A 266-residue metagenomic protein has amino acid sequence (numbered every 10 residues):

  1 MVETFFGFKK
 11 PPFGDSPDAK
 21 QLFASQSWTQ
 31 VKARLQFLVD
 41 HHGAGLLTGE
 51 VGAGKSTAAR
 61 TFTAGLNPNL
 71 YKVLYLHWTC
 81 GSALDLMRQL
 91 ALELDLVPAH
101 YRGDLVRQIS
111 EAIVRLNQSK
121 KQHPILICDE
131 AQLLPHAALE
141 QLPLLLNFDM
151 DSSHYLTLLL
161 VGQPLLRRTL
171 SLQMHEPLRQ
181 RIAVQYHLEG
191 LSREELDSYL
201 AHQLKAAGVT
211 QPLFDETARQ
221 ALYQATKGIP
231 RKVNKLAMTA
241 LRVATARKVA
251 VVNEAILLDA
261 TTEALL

Functional and structural regions predicted by a protein language model:
M1-H41, L266: A short, basic N-terminal segment
F8-D15, L70-V73, G81-H100: Conserved NTP-binding/hydrolysis module of P-loop NTPases
H41-T61: Walker A/P-loop nucleotide-binding motif
G45-T48, Y75, I127: Short hydrophobic/aromatic beta-strand immediately N-terminal to the Walker A/P-loop
T63-L66, L166-R181, G190: Short regulatory helix/loop adjacent to the ATP-binding pocket of P-loop NTPases
L76-C80, L170, A183-L196: Conserved AAA+ ATPase "SRH/arginine-finger" region at the nucleotide-binding site
S82-D85, V97-Q141, M150-H154, L191-L196 (+3 more regions): Mid-core helix/loop region of P-loop NTP-binding domains shared across ATPases and GTPases
P177, E194, S198-A201, K205-L266: C-terminal alpha-helical "lid" subdomain
